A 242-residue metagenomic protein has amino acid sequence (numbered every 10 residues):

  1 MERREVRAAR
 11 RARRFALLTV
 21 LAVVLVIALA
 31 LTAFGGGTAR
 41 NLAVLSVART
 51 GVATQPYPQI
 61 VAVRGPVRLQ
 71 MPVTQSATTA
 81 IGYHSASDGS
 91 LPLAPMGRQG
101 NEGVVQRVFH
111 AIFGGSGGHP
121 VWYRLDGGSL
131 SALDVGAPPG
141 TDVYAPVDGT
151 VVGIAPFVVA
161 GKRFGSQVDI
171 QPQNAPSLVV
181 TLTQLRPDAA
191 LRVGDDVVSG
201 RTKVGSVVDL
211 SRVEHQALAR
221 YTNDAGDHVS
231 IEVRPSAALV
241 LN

Functional and structural regions predicted by a protein language model:
M1-D142, P146, A238-L241: Polar/charged, compositionally biased leader and regulatory segments
S129-S131, P139-T141, V147-T150, F164-S166 (+2 more regions): Envelope-exposed proteins and targeting segments
A132, Y144, V152-G153, V198-S199 (+1 more regions): Hydrophobic beta-strand signal
V135-P138, Q184-R192: Short alpha-helix capping/helix-loop boundary micro-motifs
G140-T141, I154, R192-V193: Short loop/turn microsegments at loop-to-beta-strand junctions
D142, F157-V159, P176-S177, L210-R212 (+1 more regions): Solvent-exposed loop/turn segments at secondary-structure junctions within structured extracellular/periplasmic domains
P146-R186: Zn2+-dependent peptidoglycan hydrolase active-site motif and core
R163-Q171, P187-N242: Conserved, short, structured surface segments that act as functional micro-motifs
